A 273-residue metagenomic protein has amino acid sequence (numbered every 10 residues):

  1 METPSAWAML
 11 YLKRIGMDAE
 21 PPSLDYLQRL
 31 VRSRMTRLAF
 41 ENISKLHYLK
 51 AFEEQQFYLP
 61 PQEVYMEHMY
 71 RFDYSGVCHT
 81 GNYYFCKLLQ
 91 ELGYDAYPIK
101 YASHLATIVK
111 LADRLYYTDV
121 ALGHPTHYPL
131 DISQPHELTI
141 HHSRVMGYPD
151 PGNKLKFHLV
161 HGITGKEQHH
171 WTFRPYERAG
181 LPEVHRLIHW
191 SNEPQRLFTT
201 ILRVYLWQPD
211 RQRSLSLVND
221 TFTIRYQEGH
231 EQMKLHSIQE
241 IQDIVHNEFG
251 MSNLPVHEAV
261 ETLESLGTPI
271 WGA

Functional and structural regions predicted by a protein language model:
M1-R32, Q90-L92, L155-A273: N-terminal accessory/pre-domain segments preceding catalytic cores
E2-D73: Secondary-structure boundary elements
L46, H124, D210: Short loop/turn segments at secondary-structure transitions that flank enzyme active sites
K50-E54, T107-V109, S265-T268: Short, solvent-exposed polar/charged micro-motifs at secondary-structure junctions
S75-V77: Surface-exposed acidic/polar loop and edge beta-strand patches at domain peripheries
T80-R144: Hydrophobic/aromatic-rich core segments of domains that either
K100, V109-L111, D119-L122, P149 (+3 more regions): Short, structured patches in soluble enzyme cores that scaffold and shape functional sites
P129-Q168: Phosphate/diphosphate-binding glycine-rich loops and adjacent basic-rich segments that engage nucleotide
